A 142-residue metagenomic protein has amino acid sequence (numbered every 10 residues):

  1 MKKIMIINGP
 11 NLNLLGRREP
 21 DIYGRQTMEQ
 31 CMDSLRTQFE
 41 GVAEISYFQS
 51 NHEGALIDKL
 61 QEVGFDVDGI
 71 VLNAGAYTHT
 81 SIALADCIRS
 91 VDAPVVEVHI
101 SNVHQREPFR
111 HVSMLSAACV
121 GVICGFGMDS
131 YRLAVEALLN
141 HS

Functional and structural regions predicted by a protein language model:
M1-I4: Extreme N-terminal starter segment of soluble prokaryotic enzymes
P10-L12, G75-T78, S101-V103: Short glycine-rich anion-binding loops that position phosphate/pyrophosphate groups of nucleotides and phosphorylated
L15-E29: Glycine- and acidic-residue-enriched helix-capping/strand-helix junction motifs
S46-G54: Short beta->alpha junction loops
A55-K59: Short acidic active-site motifs
V63-I70: Short acidic/histidine-rich motifs immediately flanking catalytic phosphotransfer sites in two-component signaling
S81-S90: Short Gly/Thr/Asp-enriched flexible loops that form oxyanion-binding sites at enzyme active sites
V96, Q105-S142: Short, glycine-/small-residue-rich phosphate/pyrophosphate-handling segment
